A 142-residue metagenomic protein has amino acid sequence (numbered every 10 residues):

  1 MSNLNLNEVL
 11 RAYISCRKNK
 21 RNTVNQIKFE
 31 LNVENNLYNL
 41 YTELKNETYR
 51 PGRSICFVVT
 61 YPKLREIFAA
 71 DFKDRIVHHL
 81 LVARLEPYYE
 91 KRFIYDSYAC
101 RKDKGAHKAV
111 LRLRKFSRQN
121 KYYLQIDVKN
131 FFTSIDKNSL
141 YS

Functional and structural regions predicted by a protein language model:
M1-Y38: Non-catalytic, polymerase-adjacent accessory regions of viral genome-replication enzymes
E8-V9, L40-K63, I76, S117-R118: Reverse-transcriptase-like RNA-dependent polymerase core
N19-I27, G52-H78, R92-K104, L124: Short, conserved non-catalytic motifs in the polymerase core
L31, N35-Y38, T42, F57 (+2 more regions): N-terminal, well-ordered alpha-helical segments
L40, E86-P87, Y141: Basic/aromatic-enriched alpha-helical hairpins
K73-V77, A109, D136, L140: Hydrophobic (often cysteine-bearing) scaffold residues that line and stabilize catalytic clefts of nucleotide/cofactor
V82-K137: Active-site-proximal segment of RNA-dependent polymerases
